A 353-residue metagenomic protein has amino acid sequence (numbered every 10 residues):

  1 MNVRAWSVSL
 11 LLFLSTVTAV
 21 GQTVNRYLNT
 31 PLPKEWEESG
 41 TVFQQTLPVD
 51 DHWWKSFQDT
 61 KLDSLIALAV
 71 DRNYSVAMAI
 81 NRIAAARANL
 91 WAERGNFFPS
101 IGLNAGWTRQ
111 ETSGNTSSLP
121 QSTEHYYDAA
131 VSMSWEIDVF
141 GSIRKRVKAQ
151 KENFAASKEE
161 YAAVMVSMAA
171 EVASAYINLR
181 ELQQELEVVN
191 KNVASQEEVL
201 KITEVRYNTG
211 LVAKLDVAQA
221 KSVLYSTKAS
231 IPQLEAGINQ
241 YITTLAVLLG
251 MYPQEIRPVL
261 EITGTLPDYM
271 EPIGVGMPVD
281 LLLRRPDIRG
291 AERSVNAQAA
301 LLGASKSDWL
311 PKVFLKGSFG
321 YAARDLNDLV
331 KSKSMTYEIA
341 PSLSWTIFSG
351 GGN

Functional and structural regions predicted by a protein language model:
M1-L68, K151, E235-L283, D325: Terminal intrinsically disordered/low-complexity segments used for targeting and assembly
E38-Q58, A67, A105-S132, E255-G274 (+2 more regions): Small/polar, glycine/serine/threonine/aspartate-rich low-complexity segments that form flexible
T46-P48, V70-R72, V212, D216-Y225 (+1 more regions): Amphipathic alpha-helical coiled-coil scaffold segments and their short linker/junction regions
L62-S64, A85, Y126-D128, S174 (+3 more regions): Transmembrane beta-barrel architecture of outer-membrane proteins
L68-A77, A84-P99, S132-K148, E159-V166 (+6 more regions): A glycine-/polar-enriched beta->alpha junction
P99-A105, V313: Transmembrane beta-strand segments of Gram-negative outer membrane beta-barrel proteins
I143, E152, E159-M277: Periplasmic alpha-helical coiled-coil/stalk elements that build and connect Gram-negative outer-membrane
